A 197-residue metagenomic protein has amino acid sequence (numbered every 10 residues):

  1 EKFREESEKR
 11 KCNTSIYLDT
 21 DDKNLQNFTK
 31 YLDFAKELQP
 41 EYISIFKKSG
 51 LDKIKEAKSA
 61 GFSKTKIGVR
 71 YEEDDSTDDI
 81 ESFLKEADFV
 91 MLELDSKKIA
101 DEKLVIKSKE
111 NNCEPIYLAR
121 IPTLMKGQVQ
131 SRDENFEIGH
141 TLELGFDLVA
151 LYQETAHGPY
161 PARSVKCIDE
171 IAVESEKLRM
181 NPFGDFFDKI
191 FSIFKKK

Functional and structural regions predicted by a protein language model:
E1-K197: Non-catalytic helical/linker scaffolds that mediate oligomerization, partner binding, and domain coupling around large
